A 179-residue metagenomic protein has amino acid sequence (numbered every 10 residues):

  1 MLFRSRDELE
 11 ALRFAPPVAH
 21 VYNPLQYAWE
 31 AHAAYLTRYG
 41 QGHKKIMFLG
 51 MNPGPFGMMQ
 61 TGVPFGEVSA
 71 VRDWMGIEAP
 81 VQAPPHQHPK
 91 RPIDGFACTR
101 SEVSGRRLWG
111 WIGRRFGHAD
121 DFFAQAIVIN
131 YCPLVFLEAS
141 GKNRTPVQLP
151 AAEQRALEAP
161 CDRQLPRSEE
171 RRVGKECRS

Functional and structural regions predicted by a protein language model:
M1-L2, G174-C177: Short, small-residue-biased leader/transition segments that mark boundaries at the very start of proteins
F3-R167: A polyanion-binding, active-site-adjacent surface
